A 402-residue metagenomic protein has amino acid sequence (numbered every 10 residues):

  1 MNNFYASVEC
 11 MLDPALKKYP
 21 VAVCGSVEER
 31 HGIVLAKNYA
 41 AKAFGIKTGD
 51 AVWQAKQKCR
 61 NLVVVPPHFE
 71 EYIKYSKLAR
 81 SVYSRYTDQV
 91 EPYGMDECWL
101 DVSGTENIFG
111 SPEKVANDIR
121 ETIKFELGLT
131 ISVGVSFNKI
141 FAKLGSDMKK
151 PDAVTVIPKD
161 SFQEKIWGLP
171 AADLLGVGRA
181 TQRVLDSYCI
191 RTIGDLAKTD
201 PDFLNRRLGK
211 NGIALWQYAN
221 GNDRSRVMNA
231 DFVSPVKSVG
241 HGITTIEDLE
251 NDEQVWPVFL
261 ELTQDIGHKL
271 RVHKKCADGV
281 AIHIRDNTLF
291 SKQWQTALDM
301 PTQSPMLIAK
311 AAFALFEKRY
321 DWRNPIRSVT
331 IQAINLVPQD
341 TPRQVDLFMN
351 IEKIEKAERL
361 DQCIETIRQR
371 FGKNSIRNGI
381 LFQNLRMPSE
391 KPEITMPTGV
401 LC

Functional and structural regions predicted by a protein language model:
M1-Q217, V227-A230, H268, I351-C402: Gly/Gly-Pro- and Ser/Thr-rich, intrinsically disordered tail segments characteristic of DNA damage-repair and tolerance
F4, V27-R30, N287-S291, L336-Q339: Short, charged/polar surface micro-motifs in flexible loops or helix N-caps
Y19, I131, D152, D278-V280 (+2 more regions): Change "...and in nucleic-acid phosphodiester-cleaving endonucleases..." to "...and in nucleic-acid processing enzymes
Y93-E97, S136-K139, K275-G279, N324-S328: Short Gly/Ser/Thr- and Asp/Glu-enriched loop/turn motifs at secondary-structure junctions
C98-G104, Q293-T296, P338, R343-M349: Short, hydrophobic beta-strand segments
T181-I326, L401: DNA-contacting surface of Y-family translesion DNA polymerases
I282, I331, G372: Hydrophobic, well-ordered secondary-structure elements that form the walls of internal hydrophobic environments
L307, F313-Q369: C-terminal hydrophobic structural anchor segments that stabilize assembly/packing rather than catalytic chemistry
